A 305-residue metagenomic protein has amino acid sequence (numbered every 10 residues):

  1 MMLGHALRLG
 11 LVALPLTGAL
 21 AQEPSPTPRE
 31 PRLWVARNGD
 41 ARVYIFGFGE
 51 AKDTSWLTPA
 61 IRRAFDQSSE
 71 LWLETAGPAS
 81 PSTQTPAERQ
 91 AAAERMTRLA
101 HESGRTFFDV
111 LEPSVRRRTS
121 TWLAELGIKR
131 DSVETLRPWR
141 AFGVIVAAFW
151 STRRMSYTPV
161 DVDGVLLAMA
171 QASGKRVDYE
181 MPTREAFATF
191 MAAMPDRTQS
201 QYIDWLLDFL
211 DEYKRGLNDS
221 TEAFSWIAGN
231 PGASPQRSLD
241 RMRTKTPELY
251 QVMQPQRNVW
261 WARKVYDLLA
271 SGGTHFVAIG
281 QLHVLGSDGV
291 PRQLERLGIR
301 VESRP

Functional and structural regions predicted by a protein language model:
M2-V12: Sec-dependent signal peptide recognition, specifically the positively charged N-region followed immediately by
L9, R37-G39, A270-S271: Short hydrophobic "helix-edge" motifs at membrane interfaces and signal-peptide entry regions
L14-T17: Repetitive helical segments and hydrophobic/amphipathic motifs
A19-Q22: Boundary at the C-terminal end of the N-terminal hydrophobic targeting segment
P26, T54, P159, Q254-N258: A conditional alpha-helix N-cap/helix-loop micro-motif detector
P28-P31, W261-R263: Alpha-helical scaffolding within the catalytic cores of extracellular/periplasmic polymer-degrading hydrolases
E30-L249: Structured, acidic catalytic/metal-binding patches in enzyme active sites
T244-P305: A cross-kingdom marker for long, charged
